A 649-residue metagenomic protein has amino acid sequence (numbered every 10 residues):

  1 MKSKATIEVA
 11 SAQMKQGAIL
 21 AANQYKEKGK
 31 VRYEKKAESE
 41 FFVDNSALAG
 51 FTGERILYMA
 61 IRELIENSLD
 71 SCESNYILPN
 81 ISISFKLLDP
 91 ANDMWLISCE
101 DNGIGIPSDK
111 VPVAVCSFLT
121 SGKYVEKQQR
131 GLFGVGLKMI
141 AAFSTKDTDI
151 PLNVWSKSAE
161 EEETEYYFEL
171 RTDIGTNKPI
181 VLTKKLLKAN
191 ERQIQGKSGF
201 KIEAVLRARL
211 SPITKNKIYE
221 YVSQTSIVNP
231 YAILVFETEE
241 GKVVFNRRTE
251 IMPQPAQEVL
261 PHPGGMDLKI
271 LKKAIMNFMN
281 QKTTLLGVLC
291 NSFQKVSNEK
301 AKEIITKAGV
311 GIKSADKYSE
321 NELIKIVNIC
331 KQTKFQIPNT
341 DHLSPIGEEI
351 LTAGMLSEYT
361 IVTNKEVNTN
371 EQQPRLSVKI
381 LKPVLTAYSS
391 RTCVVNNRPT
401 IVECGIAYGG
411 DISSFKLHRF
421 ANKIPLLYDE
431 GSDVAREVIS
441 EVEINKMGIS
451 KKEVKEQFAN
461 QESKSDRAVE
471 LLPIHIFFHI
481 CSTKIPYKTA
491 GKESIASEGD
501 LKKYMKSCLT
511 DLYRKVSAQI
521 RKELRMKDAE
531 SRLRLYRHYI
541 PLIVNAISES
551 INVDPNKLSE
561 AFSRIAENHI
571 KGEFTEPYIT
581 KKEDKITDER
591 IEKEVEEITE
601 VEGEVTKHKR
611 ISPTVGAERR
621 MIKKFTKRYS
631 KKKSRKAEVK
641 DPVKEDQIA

Functional and structural regions predicted by a protein language model:
K2-L20, K35, R209-Y231, G241-K273 (+8 more regions): Charged regulatory segments coupled to nucleotide-binding catalytic modules in large multidomain enzymes
K2-L78, D109-C116, Q254, V259-G265: Bergerat-fold GHKL ATPase/HATPase_c domain
I19-K26, S121-K273, K313-I329, Q336-P338 (+1 more regions): GHKL-type ATPase core
S68-S98: ATP-lid-like helix-loop hinge signature
D101: Acidic ATP/Mg2+-coordinating residue in the GHKL
G105-P107: A short glycine-centered beta->alpha linker in the GHKL/HATPase_c
V288-T306: Helix-hairpin-helix
S319-R391: C-terminal extensions
